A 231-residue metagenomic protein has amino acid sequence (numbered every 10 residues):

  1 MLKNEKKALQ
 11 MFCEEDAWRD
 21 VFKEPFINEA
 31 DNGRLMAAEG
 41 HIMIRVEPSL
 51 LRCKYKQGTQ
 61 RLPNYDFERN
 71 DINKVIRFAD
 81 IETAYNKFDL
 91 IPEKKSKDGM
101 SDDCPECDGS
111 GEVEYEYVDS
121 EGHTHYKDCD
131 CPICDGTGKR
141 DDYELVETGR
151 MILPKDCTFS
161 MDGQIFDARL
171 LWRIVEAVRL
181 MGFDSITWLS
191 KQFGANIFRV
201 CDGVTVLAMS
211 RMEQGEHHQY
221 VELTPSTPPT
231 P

Functional and structural regions predicted by a protein language model:
M1-P231: DNA polymerase processivity clamps
